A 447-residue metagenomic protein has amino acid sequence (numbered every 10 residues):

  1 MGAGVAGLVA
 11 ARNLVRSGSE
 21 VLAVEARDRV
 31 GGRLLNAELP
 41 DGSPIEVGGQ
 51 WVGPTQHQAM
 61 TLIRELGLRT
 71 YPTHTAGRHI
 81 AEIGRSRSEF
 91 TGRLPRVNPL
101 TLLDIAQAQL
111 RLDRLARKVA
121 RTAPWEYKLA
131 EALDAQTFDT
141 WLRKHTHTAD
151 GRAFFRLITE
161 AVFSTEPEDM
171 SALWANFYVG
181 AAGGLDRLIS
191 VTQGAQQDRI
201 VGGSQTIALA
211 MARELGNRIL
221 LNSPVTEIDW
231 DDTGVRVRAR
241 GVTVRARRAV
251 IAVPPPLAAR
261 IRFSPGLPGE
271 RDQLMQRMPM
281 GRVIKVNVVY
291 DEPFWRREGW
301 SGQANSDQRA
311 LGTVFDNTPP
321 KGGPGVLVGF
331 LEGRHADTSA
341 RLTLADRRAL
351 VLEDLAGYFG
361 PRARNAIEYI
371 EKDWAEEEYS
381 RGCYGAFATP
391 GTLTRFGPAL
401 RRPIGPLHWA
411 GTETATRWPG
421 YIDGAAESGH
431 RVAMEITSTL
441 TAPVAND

Functional and structural regions predicted by a protein language model:
M1, V24, V225, T243-P256 (+1 more regions): Short hydrophobic core segments
M1-A23: N-terminal Rossmann-like FAD-binding beta1-loop-alpha1 element of flavoenzymes
V9, S17, T91, G234-R236 (+5 more regions): Conserved flavin/dinucleotide-binding core of flavoenzymes
V15-P40: Glycine-rich FAD pyrophosphate-binding loop
S43-L115: Dinucleotide-binding Rossmann-like beta1-alpha1 core, especially the glycine-rich loop that anchors the ADP
A120-P224, D231-G234, A252, R262 (+2 more regions): Active-site/ligand-binding neighborhood in enzyme catalytic cores
D229-V244: Conserved beta-strand-loop-beta-strand element in the redox core of flavoprotein oxidoreductases
A249-E270: Flavin (primarily FAD) binding-site architecture
